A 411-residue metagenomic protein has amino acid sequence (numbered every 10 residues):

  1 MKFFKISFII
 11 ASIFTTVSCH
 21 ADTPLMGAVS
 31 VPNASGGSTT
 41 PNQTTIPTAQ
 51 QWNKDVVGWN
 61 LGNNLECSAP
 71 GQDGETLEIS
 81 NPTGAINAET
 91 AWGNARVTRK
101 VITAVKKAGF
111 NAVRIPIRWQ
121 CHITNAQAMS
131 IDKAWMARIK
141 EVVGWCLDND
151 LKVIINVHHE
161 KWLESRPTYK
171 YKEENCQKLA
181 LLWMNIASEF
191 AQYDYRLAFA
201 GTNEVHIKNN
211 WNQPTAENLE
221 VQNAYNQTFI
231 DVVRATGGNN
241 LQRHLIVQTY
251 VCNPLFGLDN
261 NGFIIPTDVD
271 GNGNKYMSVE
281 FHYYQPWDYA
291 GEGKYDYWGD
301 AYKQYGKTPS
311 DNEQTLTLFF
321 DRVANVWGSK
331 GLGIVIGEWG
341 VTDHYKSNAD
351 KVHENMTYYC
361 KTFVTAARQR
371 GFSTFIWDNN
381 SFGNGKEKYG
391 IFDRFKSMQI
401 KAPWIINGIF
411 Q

Functional and structural regions predicted by a protein language model:
M1-S7: Bacterial N-terminal signal peptides that target proteins for export
S7-T16: Bacterial N-terminal signal peptides
T15-Q43: Bacterial Sec-dependent N-terminal signal peptides
I46-H244, T249-N260, G383, F395 (+1 more regions): Active-site mouth of glycoside hydrolases
A49-V97, S278-E280, Q285-W327: Glycan-binding loop/region signatures in secreted carbohydrate-active enzymes
G109-A112, I117, C121-I123, W327-Y345: Extended amphipathic secondary-structure runs
C176-N312, D321-T342, T365, Q369-F375: Active-site region of glycoside hydrolase catalytic domains
K346-Q411: Aromatic-rich peripheral "rim/lid" segments of glycoside hydrolase catalytic domains that contact and position glycan
